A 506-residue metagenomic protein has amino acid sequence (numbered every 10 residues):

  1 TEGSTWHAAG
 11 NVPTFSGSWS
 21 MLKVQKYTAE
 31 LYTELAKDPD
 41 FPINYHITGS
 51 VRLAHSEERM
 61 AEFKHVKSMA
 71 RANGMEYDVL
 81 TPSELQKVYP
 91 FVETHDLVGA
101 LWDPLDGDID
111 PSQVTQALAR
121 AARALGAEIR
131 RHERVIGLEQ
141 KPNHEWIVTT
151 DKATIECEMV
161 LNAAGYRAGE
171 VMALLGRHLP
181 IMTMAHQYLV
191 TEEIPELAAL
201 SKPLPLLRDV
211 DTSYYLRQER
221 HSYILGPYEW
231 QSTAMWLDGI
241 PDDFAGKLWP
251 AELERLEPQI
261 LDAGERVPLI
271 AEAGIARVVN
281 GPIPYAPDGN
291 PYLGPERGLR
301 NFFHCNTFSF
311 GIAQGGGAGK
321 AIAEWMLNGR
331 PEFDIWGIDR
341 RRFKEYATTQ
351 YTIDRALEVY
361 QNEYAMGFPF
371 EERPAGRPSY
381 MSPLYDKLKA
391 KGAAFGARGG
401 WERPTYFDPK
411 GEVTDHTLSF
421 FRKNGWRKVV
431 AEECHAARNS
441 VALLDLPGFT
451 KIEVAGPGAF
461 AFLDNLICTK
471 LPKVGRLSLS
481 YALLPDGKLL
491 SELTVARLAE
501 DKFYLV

Functional and structural regions predicted by a protein language model:
T1-W6: Glycine-rich FAD pyrophosphate-binding loop
A9-V88, D211-L216, R220-S222, P250 (+3 more regions): Dinucleotide-binding Rossmann-like beta1-alpha1 core, especially the glycine-rich loop that anchors the ADP
L31-E34, H46, H55-R131, G137-H144 (+4 more regions): Flavin (FAD/FMN) cofactor-binding and adjacent substrate-gating region of FAD-dependent oxidoreductase domains
Y45-I47, I129-R130, M182-H186, P268-V279 (+1 more regions): A short coil-to-beta-strand element that immediately follows conserved catalytic motifs
P111, D211, R220, A234 (+1 more regions): C-terminal catalytic lobe of FAD-dependent flavoproteins
I136-E139, A276, G294, A496: Conserved positions in beta-strands of structured domains
L138-W249, P258-R266, Y351-E372, G376-M381: Flavin-dependent oxidoreductases
F333, I338-V506: Glycine/proline-enriched, intrinsically flexible loops and inter-domain linkers
